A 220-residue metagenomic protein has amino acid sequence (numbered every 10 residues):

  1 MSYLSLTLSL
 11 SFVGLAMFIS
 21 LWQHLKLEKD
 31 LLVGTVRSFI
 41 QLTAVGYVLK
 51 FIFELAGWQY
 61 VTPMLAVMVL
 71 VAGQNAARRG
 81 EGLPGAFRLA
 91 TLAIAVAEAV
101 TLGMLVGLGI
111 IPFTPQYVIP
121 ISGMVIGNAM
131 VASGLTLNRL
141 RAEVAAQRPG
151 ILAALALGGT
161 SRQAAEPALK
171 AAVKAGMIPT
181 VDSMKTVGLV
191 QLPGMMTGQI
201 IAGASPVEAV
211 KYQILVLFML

Functional and structural regions predicted by a protein language model:
M1, S5-L8, Y60, E81-T136: Loop-to-helix entry region at the N-terminal start of transmembrane alpha-helices in multi-pass membrane transporters
M1-V13, E54-M68: Structural signature of hydrophobic alpha-helical transmembrane segments
M17-F18, G46-F51, V69-G73, A99-G107 (+2 more regions): Alpha-helical transmembrane segments of multipass membrane proteins
M17-K29, V71-G82: C-terminal ends of transmembrane helices
I119, G123, P179, M195 (+1 more regions): Pore-lining and gate-forming transmembrane alpha-helices of multi-pass membrane transport proteins
R139-A172: Short cytoplasmic-facing helical segments at TM-TM junctions of multi-pass membrane proteins
A164-L192: Transmembrane alpha-helices
D182-V207, K211: Non-cytoplasmic
